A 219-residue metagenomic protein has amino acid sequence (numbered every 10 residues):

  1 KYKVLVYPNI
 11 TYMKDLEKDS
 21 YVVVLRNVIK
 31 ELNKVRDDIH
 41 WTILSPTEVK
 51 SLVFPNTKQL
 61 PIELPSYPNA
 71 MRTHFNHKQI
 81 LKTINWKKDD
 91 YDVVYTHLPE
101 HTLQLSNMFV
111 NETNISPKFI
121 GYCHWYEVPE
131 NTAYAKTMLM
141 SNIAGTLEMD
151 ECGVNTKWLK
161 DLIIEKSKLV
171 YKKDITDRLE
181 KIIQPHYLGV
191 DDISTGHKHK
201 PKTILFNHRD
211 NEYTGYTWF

Functional and structural regions predicted by a protein language model:
K1-K50, D89-Y91: N-terminal subdomain of nucleotide-sugar transferases
Y7-N9, N155, I204-R209: Short hydrophobic "strand-cap" motifs at the C-terminus of beta-strands
E17, V24, D192-I193, K198-F219: Conserved catalytic-core segment of nucleotide-activated headgroup transferases in glycan assembly
P55-K82: A short, charged, and often flexible helix/loop element on the N-terminal side of the glycosyltransferase catalytic
T83-L103, K118-I120: Short N-terminal targeting/anchoring amphipathic segment
V93-Y95, M108-E130, E151-G153: Active-site proximal beta-strand in glycosyltransferases
A135-E180: A short, active-site helix/loop in glycosyltransferases that binds the activated sugar's phosphate group
W158-L159, R178-T195: Short beta-strand->alpha-helix junction loop in the catalytic core of nucleotide-activated group-transfer enzymes
